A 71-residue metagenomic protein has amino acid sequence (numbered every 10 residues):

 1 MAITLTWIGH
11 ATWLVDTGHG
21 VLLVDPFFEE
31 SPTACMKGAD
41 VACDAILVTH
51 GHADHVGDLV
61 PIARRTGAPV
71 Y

Functional and structural regions predicted by a protein language model:
M1-T6: Extreme N-terminal starter segment of soluble prokaryotic enzymes
T12-H52, G57-R64: Pre-active-site segment of Zn-dependent metallo-hydrolases
D44, A68-Y71: Short internal beta-strands
